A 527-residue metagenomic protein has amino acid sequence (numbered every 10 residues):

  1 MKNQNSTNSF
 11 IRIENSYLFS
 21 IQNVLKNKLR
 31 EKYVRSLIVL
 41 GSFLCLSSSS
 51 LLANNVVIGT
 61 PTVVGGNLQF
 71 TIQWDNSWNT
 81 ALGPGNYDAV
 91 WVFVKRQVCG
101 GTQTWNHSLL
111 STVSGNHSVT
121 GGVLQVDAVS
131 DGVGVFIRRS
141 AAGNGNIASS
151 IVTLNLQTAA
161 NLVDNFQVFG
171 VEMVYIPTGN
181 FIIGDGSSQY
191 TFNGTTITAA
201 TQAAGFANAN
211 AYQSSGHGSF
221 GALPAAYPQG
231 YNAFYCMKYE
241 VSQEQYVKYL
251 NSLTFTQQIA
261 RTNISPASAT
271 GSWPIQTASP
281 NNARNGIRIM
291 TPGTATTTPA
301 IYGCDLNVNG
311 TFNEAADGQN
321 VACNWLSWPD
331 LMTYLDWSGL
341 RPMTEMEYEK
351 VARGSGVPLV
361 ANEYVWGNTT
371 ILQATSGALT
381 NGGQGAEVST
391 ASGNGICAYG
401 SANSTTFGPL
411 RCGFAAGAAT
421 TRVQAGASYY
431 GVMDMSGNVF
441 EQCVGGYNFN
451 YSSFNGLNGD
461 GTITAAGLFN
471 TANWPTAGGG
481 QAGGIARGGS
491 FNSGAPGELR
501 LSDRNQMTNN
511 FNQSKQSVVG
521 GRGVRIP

Functional and structural regions predicted by a protein language model:
M1-Y33: N-terminal secretory signal peptides that target proteins for export/translocation
S36-S48: Bacterial N-terminal signal peptides
S49-A53: Sec/Tat signal peptide C-region and signal peptidase I cleavage site
T71-P84: Short amphipathic, basic-aromatic surface patches that mediate peripheral association with negatively charged
L82-V92: Short coil-to-beta strand junction motifs in C2/discoidin
Q103-A141: Solvent-exposed serine/threonine-rich low-complexity stretches and specific carbohydrate-binding patches
V129-G170, T195-E363, G367-I371, N381-M433: Short aromatic-cysteine micro-motif
V321-A322, G413-S428, N458-P527: Disulfide-stabilized, aromatic/cysteine-rich ligand-recognition loop
